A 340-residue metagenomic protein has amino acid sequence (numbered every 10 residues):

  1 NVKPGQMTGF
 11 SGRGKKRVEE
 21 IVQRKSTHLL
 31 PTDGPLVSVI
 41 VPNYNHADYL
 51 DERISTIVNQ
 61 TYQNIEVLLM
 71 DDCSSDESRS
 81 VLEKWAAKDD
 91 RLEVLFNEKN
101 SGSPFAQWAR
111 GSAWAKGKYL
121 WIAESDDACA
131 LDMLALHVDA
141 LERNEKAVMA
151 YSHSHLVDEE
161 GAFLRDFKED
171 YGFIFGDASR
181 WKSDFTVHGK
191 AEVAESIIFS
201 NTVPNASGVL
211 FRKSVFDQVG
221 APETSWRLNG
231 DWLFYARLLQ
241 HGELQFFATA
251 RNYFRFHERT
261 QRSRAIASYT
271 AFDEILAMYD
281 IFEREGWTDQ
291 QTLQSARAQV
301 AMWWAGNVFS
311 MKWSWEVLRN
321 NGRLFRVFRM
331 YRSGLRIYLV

Functional and structural regions predicted by a protein language model:
K3-G14, V18, E283-R284, W304-V340: Membrane-interface aromatic/basic loop that binds lipid-linked glycans or pyrophosphate carriers, typified by
V22-R24, H46-N59: Short, well-formed alpha-helical segments that are part of the catalytic scaffolds of diverse glycosyltransferases
P35-S38, E66, L233: Cell-envelope/extracellular polymer assembly enzymes that use nucleotide-activated donors
S55-F96: Acidic donor-binding segment of Leloir-type glycosyltransferases
N97-A115, A128, L136: Glycine-rich, basic loop-to-helix element that forms the pyrophosphate-binding segment of sugar-nucleotide handling
A113, A130, S152, F175-I275: Conserved nucleotide-sugar donor-binding catalytic segment
L120: Short aromatic/hydrophobic "clamp" motif used to bind/position activated sugar donors
D132-D177: Conserved donor NDP-sugar-binding/catalytic core segment of glycosyltransferases
